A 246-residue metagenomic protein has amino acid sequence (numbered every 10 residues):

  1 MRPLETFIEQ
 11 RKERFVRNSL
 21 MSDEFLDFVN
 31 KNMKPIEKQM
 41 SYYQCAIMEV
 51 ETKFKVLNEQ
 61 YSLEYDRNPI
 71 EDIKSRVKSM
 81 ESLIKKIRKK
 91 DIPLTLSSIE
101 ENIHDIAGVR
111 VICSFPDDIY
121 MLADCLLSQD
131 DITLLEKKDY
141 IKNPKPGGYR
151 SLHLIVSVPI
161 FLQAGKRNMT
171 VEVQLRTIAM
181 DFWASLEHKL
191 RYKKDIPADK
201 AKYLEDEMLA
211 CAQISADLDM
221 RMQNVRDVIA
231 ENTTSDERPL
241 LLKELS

Functional and structural regions predicted by a protein language model:
M1-E5, V29-K38, R67-V77, I103-D105 (+1 more regions): Short charge-dense sequence patches
R2-I47, F54-Q60, E172-S246: An acidic, glycine-/histidine-flanked metal-binding catalytic module
E13-R17, Q39, M48-E49, D72-S79 (+4 more regions): Generic detector of short, locally flexible boundary/turn motifs and exposed helical patches
E24, N30-K31, E49, L83-K89 (+2 more regions): Short linear motifs at secondary-structure transitions and domain/linker junctions
K34-L83, R88-S98, D105: Active-site acidic/histidine clusters and adjacent loop/turn architecture that either coordinate catalytic ions
E100, C113-M222: Long beta-strand-rich cores associated with HINT superfamily self-processing modules
G108-I112: Terminal, regulation- and interaction-focused segments at domain boundaries
